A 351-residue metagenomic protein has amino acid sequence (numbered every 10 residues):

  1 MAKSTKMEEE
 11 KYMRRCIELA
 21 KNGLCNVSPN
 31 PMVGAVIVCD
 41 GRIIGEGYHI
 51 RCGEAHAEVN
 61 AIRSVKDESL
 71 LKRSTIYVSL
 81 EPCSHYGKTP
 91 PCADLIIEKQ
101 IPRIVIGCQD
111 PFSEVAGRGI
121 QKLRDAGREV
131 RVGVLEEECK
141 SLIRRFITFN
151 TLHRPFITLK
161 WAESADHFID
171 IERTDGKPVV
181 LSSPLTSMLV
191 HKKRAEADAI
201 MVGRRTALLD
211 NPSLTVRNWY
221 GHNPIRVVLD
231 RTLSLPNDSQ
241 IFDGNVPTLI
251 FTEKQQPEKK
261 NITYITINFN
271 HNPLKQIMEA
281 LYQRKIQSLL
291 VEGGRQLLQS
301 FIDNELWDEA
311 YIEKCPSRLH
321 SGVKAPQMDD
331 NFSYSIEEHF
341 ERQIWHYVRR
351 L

Functional and structural regions predicted by a protein language model:
A2-P31, E46, K66, L70 (+1 more regions): Enzymes that bind and transform nitrogen-containing heteroaromatic metabolites
G34: Helix-turn-helix
I37-E138, I225: Zn2+-dependent cytidine deaminase-like catalytic core
S74-S84, L152-E163: N-terminal pre-triad scaffold of radical SAM enzymes
F112-S113, E138-K140, L209, L297-L298: Short secondary-structure capping/turn micro-motifs that flank functional sites
V115-A116, S141-I143, S300, H320: Short Asp/Glu-rich motifs
I120, E136, K140-I143, S187-R194: Hydrophobic, well-ordered secondary-structure segments
I143-H153: Flexible, polar/acidic helix-loop-strand segments at domain edges
